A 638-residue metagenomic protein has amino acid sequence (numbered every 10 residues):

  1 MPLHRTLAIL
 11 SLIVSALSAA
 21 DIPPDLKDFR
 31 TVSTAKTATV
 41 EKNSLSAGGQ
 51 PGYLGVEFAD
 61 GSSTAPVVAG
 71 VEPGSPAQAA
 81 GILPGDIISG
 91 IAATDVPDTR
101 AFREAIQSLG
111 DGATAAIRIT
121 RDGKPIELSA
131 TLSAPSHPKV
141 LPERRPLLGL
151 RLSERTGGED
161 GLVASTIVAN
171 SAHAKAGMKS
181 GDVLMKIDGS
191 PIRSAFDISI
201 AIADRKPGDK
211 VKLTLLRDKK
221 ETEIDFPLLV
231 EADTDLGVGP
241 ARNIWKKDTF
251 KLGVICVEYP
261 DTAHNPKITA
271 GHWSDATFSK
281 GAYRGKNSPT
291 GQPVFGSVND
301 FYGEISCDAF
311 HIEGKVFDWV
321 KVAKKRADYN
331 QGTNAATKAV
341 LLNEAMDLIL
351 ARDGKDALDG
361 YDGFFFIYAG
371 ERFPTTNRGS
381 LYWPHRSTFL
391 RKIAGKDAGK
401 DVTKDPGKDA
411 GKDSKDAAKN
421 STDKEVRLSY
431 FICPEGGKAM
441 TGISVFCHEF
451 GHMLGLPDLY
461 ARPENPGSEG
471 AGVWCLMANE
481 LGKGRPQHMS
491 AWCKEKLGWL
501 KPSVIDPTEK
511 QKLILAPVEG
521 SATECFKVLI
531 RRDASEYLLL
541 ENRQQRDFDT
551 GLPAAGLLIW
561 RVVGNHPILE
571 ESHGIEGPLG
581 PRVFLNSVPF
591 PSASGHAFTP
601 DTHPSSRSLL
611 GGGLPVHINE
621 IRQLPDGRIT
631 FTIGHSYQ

Functional and structural regions predicted by a protein language model:
L7-A16: Bacterial N-terminal signal peptides
D21-E72, S129-V168, D204, E223-T234: PDZ/PDZ-like peptide-tail recognition elements
V56, A77, G85, I117 (+5 more regions): Terminal peptide-recognition signature
V67, S89, E104-P142, K179 (+2 more regions): PDZ-domain C-terminal substructure recognizer with occasional recognition of PDZ-binding tails
A77-T99, H173-A195: Conserved PDZ fold ligand-binding element
G239-W474, A478-R485: Active-site-proximal segment of zinc-dependent metalloprotease catalytic domains
E258, N265-E304, D308-V316, K338-L342 (+3 more regions): Non-catalytic C-terminal accessory/binding modules of secreted extracellular proteins
G470-D506, E620: Post-HExxH zinc-binding segment in Zn-dependent metallohydrolases
